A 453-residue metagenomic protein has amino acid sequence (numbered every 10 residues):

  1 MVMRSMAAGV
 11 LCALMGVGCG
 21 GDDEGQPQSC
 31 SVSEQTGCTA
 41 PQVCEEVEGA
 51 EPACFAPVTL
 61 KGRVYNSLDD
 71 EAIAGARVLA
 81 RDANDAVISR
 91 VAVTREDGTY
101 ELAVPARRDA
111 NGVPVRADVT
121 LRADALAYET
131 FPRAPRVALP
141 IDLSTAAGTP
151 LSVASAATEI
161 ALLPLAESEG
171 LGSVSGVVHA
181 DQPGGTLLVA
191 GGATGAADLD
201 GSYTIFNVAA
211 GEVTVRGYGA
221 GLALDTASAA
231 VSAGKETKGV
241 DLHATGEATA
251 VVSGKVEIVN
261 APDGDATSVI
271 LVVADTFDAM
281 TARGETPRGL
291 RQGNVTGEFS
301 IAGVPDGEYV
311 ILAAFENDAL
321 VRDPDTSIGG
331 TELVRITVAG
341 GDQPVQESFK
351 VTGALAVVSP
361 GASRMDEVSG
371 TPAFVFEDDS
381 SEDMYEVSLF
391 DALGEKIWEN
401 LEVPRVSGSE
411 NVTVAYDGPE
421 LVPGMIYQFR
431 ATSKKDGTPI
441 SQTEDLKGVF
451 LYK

Functional and structural regions predicted by a protein language model:
M1-V10: Bacterial N-terminal signal peptides that target proteins for export
M15-G18: C-terminal motif of bacterial Sec signal peptides marking the signal peptidase cleavage site
G20-K453: Long luminal/extracellular ectodomains of secretory-pathway precursor proteins
